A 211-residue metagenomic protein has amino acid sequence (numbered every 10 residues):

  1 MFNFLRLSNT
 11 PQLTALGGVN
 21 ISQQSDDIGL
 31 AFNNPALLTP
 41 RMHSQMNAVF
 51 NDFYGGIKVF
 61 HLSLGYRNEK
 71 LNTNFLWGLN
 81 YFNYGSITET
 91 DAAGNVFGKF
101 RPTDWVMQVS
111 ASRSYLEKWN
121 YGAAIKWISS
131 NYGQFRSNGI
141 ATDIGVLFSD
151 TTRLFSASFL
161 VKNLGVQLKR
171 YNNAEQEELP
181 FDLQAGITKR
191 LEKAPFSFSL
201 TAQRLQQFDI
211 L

Functional and structural regions predicted by a protein language model:
M1-G17, I21, H43, K58-L211: Outer-membrane beta-barrel porins/channels
N20-L62: Active-site-flanking structural segment that lines cofactor/substrate pockets
